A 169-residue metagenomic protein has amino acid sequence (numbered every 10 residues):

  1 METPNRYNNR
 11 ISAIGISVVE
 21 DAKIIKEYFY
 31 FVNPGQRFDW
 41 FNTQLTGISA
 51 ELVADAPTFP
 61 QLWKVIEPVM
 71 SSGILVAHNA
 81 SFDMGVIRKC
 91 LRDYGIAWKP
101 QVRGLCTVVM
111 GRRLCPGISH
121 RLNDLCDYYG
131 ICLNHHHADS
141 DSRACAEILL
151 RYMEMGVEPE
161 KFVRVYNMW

Functional and structural regions predicted by a protein language model:
M1-N5, V109, A144: Short, glycine/acidic-enriched loop or turn micro-motifs at the edges of active sites
M1-V102, P116-H136: Conserved non-catalytic scaffold segment of RNase H-like nuclease domains
I87, M110, C145-L149: Buried hydrophobic packing segments
K99-G111: Conserved beta-strand -> loop -> alpha-helix junction used to position metal-binding or nucleic-acid-contacting
H137-R151: Acidic, divalent-metal-coordinating active-site segment for phosphoryl/phosphodiester hydrolysis, typified by short
I148-W169: Acidic two-metal-ion nuclease catalytic site recognized across multiple nuclease folds, prominently DnaQ/RNase D-T
